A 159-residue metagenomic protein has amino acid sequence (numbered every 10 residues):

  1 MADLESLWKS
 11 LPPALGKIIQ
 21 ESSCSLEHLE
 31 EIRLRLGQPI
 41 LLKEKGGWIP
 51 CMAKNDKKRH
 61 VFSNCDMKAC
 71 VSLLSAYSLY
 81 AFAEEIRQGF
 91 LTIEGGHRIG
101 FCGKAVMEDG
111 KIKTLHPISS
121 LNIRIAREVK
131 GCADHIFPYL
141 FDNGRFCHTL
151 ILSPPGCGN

Functional and structural regions predicted by a protein language model:
M1-G95: N-terminal accessory targeting/assembly segments
G37, E128, P155-G156: Short, ordered loop/turn segments at secondary-structure junctions
A69, Y77-R145: P-loop NTP-binding catalytic core
F146-N159: Glycine-rich phosphate-binding P-loop
